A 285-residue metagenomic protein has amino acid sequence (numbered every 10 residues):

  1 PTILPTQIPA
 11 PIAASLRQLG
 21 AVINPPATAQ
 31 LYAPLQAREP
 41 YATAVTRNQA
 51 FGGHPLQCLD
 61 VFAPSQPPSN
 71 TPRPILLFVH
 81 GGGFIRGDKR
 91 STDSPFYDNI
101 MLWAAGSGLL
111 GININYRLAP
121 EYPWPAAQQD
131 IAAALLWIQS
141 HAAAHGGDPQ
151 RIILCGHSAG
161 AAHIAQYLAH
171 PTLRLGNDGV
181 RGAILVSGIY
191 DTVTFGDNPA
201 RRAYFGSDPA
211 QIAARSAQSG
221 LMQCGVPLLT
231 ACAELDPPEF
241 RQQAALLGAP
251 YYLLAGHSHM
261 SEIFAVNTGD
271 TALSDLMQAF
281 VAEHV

Functional and structural regions predicted by a protein language model:
L16-T71: N-terminal cap/lid segment of alpha/beta-hydrolase-fold proteins
S65-W103: Short, surface-exposed "cap/lid" segments of acyl-processing enzymes
I75, A105-I112: A fold-wide structural signal in alpha/beta-hydrolase
V79, V186, L254-H257: Alpha/beta-hydrolase
K89-F96, I100, I112-Q150: Catalytic nucleophile-loop/oxyanion-hole region of alpha/beta-hydrolase and closely related hydrolase-like folds
A133-P199: Primarily recognizes the serine-hydrolase "nucleophile elbow" in alpha/beta-hydrolase and SGNH/GDSL folds
D178, G182, G188-A200, F205-L246: The feature captures the conserved acid-bearing segment of alpha/beta-hydrolase catalytic domains
R241, A245-V285: C-terminal catalytic histidine-bearing segment of alpha/beta-hydrolase fold enzymes
